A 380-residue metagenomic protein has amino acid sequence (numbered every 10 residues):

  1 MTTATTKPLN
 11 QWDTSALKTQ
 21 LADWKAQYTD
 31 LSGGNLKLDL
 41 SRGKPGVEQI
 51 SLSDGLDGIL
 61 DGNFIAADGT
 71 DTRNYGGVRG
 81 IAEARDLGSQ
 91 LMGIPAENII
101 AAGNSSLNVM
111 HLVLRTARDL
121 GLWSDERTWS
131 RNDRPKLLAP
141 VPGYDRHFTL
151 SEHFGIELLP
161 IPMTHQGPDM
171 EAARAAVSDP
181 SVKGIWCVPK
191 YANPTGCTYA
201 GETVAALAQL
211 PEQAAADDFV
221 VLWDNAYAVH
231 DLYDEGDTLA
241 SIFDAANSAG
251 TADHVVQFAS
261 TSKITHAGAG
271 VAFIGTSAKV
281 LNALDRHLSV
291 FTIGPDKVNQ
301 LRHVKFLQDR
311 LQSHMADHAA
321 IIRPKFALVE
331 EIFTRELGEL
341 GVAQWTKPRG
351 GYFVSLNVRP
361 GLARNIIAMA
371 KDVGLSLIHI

Functional and structural regions predicted by a protein language model:
T2-R79, E83-Q90: N-terminal "arm"/small-domain region of PLP-dependent enzymes with the aminotransferase-like
I65, T70-A216, A228-G250: Conserved core of the PLP fold type I
G184, V220-V221, V256: Hydrophobic "anchor" residues on beta-strands that sit immediately upstream of conserved functional sites
D244-R323, E336, A368: Conserved core segment of the aminotransferase class I/II
A319-E330, V342-N357: Conserved glycine-rich beta-strand-loop-beta hairpin in the small C-terminal domain of fold type I
G361-I366: Short, conserved charged micro-motifs
I378-I380: Conserved small/polar residues in nucleotide/adenosyl-binding loops
